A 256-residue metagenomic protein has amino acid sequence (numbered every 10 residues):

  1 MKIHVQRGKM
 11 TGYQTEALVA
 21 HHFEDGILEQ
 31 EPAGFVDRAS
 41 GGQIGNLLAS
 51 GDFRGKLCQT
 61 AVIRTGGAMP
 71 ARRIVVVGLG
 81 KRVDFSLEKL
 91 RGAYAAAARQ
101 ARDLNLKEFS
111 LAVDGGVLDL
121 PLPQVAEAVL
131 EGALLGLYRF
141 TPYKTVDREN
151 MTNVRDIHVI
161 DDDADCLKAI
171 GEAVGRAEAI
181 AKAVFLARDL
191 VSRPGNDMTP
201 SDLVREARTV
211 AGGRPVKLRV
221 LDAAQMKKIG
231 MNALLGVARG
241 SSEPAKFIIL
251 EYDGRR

Functional and structural regions predicted by a protein language model:
M1-R256: Short amphipathic alpha-helical segment within the helicase RecA-like ATPase core that mediates nucleic-acid
